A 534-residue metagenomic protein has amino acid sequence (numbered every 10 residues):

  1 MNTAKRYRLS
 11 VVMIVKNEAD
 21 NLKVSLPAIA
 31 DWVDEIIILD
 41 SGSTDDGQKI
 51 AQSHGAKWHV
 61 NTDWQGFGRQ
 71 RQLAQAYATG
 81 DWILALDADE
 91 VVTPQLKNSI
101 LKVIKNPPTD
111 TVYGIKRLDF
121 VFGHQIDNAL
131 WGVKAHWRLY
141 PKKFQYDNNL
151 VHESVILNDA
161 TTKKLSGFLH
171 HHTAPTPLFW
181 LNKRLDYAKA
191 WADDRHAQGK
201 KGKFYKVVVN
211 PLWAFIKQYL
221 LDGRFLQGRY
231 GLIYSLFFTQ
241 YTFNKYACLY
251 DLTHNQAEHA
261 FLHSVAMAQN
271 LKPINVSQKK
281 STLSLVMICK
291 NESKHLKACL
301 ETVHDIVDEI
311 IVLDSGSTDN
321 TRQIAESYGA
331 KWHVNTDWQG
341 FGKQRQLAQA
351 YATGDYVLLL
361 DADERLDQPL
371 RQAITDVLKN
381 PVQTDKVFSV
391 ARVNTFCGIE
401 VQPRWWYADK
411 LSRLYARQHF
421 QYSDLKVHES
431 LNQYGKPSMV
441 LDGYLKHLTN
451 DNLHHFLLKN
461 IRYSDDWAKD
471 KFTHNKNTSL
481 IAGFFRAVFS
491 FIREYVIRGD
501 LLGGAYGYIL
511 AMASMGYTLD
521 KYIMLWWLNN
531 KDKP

Functional and structural regions predicted by a protein language model:
M1-A28, T253-T302, P534: N-proximal low-complexity "stem/linker" segments adjacent to membrane-targeting elements
D20-K23, D45-H54, Q95, K294-K297 (+2 more regions): Acidic helix N-cap motif at the loop->helix transition within catalytic regions of sugar-transfer enzymes
S25-I36, E301-I310: Short, acidic, metal-binding catalytic loop of nucleotide-sugar glycosyltransferases
A28, D40-K49, D87, T302 (+2 more regions): A conserved acidic beta->alpha catalytic loop
W32, H54-G55, N158, I306 (+3 more regions): Short, structured coil segments at secondary-structure junctions
Q48-Y77, D308, R322-Y351: Conserved donor nucleotide-binding strand/loop of the catalytic core
G68-Q75, W82, T93-E258, H263-V276 (+4 more regions): Catalytic-site signature of metal-activated, phosphate-bearing donor transferases, centered on the GT-A/GT-A-like
